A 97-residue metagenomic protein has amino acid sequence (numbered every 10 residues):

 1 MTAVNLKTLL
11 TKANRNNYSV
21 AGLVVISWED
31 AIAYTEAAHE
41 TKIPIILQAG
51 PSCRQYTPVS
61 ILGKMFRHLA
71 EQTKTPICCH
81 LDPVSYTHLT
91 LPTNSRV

Functional and structural regions predicted by a protein language model:
M1-V20: N-terminal amphipathic alpha-helix/helix-capping segment at the start of soluble metabolic enzymes
V20-L23, I45-Q48, I77-L81: Hydrophobic faces of well-ordered beta-strands that scaffold small-molecule active sites in alpha/beta enzyme cores
I26-W28, G50-S52, V84-Y86: Active-site beta-loop-alpha junctions enriched in small/polar residues
W28-I45, L62-Q72: Alpha/beta enzyme core
I45-V59: Glycine-rich, proline-tolerant flexible connector loops at the mouths of alpha/beta enzymes
T57-I61, S85-Y86: Active-site-adjacent beta->alpha loops and helix N-cap segments on the catalytic face of soluble alpha/beta enzymes
T87-T93: Conserved small/polar residues in nucleotide/adenosyl-binding loops
